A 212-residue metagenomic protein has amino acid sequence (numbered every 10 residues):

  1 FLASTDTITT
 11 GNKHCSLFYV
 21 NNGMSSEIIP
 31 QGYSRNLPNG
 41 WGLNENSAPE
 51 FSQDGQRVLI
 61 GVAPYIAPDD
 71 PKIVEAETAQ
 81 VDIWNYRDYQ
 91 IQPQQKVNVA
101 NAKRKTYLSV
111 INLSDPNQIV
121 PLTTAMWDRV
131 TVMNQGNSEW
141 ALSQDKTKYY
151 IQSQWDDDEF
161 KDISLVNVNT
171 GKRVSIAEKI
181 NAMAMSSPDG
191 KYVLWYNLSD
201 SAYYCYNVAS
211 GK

Functional and structural regions predicted by a protein language model:
F1-K212: Beta-propeller folds
